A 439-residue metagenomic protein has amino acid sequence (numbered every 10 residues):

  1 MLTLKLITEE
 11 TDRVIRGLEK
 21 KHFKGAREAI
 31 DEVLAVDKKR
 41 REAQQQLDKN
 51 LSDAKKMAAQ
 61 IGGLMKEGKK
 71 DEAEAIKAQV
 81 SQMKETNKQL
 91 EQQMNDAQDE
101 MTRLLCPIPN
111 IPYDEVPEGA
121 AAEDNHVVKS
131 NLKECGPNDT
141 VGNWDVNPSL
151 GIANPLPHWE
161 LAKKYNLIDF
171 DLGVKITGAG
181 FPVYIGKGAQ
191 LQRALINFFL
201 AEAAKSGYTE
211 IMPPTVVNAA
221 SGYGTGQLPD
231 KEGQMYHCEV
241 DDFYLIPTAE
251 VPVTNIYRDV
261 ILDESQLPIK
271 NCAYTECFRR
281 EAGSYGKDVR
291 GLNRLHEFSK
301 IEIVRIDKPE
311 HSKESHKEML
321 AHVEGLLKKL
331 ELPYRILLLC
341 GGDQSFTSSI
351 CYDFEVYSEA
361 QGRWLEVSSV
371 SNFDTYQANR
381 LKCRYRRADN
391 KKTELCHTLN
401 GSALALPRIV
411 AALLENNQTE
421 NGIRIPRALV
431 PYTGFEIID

Functional and structural regions predicted by a protein language model:
M1-C135, T140, D145: N-terminal alpha-helical targeting/anchoring segments
R27, K133-D439: TRNA-recognition modules of translation machinery and tRNA-sensing kinases, especially anticodon-binding
